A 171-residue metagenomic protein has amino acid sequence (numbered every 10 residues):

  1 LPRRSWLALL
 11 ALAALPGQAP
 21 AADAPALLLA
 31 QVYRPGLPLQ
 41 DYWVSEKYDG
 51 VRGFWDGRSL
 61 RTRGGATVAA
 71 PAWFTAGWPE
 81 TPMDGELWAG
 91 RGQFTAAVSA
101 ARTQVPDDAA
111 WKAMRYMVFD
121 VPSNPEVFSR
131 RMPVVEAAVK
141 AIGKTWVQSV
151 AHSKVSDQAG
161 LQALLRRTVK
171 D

Functional and structural regions predicted by a protein language model:
L1, G92, R130, S156-A159: Short coil/turn linker and secondary-structure boundary residues
L1-A11: N-terminal secretory signal peptides and thylakoid transit peptides that target proteins across membranes
L10-A13, A138: Enrichment for repetitive, rod-forming helical segments
A14-A19: N-terminal signal peptide c-region/cleavage motif recognized by signal peptidases
A22-G36: Charged, flexible boundary elements
P35-T145: Covalent nucleotidyltransferase
M132-D171: Predominantly the structural core of cysteine protease catalytic domains
